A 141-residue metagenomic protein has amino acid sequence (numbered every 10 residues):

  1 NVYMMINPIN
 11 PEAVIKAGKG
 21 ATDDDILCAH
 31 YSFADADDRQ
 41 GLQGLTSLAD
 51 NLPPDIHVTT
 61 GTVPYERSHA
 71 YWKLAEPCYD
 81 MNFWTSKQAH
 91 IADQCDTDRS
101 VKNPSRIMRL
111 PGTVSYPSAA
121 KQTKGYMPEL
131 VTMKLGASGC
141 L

Functional and structural regions predicted by a protein language model:
N1-A13, A21-T22, V101, Q122-G139: Generic preference for hydrophobic/aromatic residues in regular secondary structure cores
N1-S68, W72-S86: Signature for HUH/AEP ssDNA processing cores
L42-N51, K73-D98, S118-L141: Helical (often loop-to-helix) elements that flank the catalytic cores of nucleotide-handling enzymes
Y65, S115-S118: A short acidic, often aromatic-flanked loop/helix-cap motif at beta-alpha or helix-coil junctions that lines enzyme
H69, M108-P111, Y126, G136: Small/flexible residues
R99-V114: Acidic carboxylate-rich catalytic motifs and surrounding loops in phosphoryl-/glycosyl-chemistry enzymes
